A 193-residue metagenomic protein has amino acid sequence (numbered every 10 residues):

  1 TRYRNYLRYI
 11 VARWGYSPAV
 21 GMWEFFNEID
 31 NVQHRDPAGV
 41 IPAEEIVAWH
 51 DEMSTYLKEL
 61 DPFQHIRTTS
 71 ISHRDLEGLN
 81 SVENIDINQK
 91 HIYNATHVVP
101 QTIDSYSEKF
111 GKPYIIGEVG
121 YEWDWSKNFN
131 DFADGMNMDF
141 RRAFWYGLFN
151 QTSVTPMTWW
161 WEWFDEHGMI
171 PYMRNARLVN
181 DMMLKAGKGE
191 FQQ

Functional and structural regions predicted by a protein language model:
R2-E122: Active-site neighborhood of glycoside hydrolase catalytic domains
R35-P37, K127-F129, G168-M169: Short aromatic-enriched loop/helix-cap "lid" or pocket-rim segments at secondary-structure transitions that line
Q64, Q101-P113, A133, M169 (+1 more regions): Extended interaction regions within the primary functional domain
V82-N84, N130-F132, M169-M173: Short low-complexity, flexible loop/linker segments enriched in glycine and/or proline with clustered acidic
V98-I103, S107-K109, P113-I116, E122 (+2 more regions): Catalytic alpha/beta core domains of metabolic enzymes, predominantly
E122-D124, M136-Q193: Aromatic- and carboxylate-lined catalytic core of secreted/periplasmic carbohydrate-active enzymes
